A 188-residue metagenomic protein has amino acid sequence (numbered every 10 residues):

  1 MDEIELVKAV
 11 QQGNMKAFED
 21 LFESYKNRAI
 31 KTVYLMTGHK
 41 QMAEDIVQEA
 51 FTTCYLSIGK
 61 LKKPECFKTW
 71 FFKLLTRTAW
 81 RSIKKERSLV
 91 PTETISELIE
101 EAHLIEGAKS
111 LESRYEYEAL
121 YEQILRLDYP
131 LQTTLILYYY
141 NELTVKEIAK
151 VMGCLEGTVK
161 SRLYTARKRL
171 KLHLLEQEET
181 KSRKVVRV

Functional and structural regions predicted by a protein language model:
E5, A9, V90-E93, A119-E122 (+2 more regions): C-terminal edge and immediately downstream basic/flexible tail or linker adjoining helix-turn-helix-like DNA-binding
V7-K31: A short, charge-rich alpha-helical start-of-domain segment used by transcription regulators
Q11-Q12, F51-C66, K85-E86: Sigma70-family region 2
F22-K40, S57, I124, R169 (+1 more regions): Amphipathic, Lys/Arg- and hydrophobic-enriched alpha-helical face
K31, D45-T52, E65-R77: Structural recognition of an alpha-helix C-terminal capping motif at a helix-to-coil junction
G59-K62, K73-E93, S113, T165: Arg/Lys-rich amphipathic alpha helix in sigma70-family domain 2
L89-Y117, T144: Internal acidic/polar
E122-T133, L137-T158, L172: Helix-turn-helix DNA-binding module
